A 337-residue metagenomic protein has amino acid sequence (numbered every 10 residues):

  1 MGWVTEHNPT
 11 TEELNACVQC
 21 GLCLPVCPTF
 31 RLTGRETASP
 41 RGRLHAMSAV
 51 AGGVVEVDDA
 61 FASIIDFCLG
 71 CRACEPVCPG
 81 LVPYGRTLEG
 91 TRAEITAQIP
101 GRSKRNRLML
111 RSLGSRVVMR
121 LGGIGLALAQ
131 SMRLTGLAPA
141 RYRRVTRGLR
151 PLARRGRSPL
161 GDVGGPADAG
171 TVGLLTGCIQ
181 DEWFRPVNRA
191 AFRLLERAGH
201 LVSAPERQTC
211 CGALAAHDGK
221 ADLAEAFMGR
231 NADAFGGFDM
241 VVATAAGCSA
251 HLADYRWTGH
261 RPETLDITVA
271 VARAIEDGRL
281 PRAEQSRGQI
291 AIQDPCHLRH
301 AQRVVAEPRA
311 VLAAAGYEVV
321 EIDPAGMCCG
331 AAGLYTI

Functional and structural regions predicted by a protein language model:
M1-E6, F30-S63, L81-M109: Non-heme iron-sulfur electron-transfer modules
G2-L14, V54-I65, E196-H200, A314-V319: Short, intrinsically disordered, charge-biased short linear motifs at domain edges
N8, V18, D59, L69 (+3 more regions): Residue-level recognition of alpha-helix initiation/capping sites
E12-F30, D58, A62-V82, G326-M327: Cysteine-centered iron-sulfur cluster-binding motifs in ferredoxin-type domains/subunits of redox enzymes
N15, G34-A38, A215-D222: Alpha-helix capping and helix-loop boundary segments enriched in small/acidic/polar residues
C20-M47, H297-H300, P324: A broadly conserved sequence feature marking short terminus-proximal activation segments in nucleic acid-centric
Y84-I337: Iron-sulfur cluster-binding electron-transfer modules in prokaryotic oxidoreductases
